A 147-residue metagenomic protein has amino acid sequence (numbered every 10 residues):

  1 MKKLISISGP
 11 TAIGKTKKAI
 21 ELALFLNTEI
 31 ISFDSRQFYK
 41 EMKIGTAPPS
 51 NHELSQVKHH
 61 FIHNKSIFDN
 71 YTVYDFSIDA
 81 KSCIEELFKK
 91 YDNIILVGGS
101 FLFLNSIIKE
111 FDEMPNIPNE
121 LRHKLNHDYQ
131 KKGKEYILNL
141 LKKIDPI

Functional and structural regions predicted by a protein language model:
M1-I147: Phosphate/pyrophosphate-binding catalytic cores of soluble transferases and nucleic-acid-acting enzymes
